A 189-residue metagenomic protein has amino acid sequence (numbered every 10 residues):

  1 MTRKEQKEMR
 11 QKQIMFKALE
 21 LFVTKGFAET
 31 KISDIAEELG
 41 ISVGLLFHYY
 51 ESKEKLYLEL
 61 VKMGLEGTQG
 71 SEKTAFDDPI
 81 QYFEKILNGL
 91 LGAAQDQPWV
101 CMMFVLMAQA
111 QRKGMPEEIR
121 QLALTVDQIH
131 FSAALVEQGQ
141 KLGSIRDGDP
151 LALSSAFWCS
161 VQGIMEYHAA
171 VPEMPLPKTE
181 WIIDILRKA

Functional and structural regions predicted by a protein language model:
T2, M9, Q13, K17 (+2 more regions): Helix-turn-helix
M15, L58, E84, I129 (+4 more regions): An amphipathic alpha-helix signature
K17, L21, G89, S160-Y167: Amphipathic alpha-helical interface segments
T24-K25, Q97, L142: Short coil/turn segments at alpha/beta junctions that flank glycine-rich nucleotide-binding fingerprints
E59, E72-P98, A152-F157: Hydrophobic alpha-helical connector segments
K62-T68: Short, basic, alpha-helical segments at the C-terminal edge of helix-turn-helix-like DNA-binding modules
A94-I119: Amphipathic alpha-helical segments used for helix-helix packing
C101, E118-L122, Q140-L186: Hydrophobic/aromatic-rich alpha-helical bundle segments in the mid-to-C-terminal region
